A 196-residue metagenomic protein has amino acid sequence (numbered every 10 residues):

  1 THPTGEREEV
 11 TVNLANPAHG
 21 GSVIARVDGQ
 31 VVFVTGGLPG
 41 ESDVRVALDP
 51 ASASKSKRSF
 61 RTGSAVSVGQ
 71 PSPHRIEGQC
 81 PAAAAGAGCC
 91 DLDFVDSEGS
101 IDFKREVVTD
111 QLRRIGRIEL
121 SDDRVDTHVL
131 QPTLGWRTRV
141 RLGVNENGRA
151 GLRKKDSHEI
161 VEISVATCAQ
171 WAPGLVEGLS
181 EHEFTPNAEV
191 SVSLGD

Functional and structural regions predicted by a protein language model:
T1-D196: Accessory RNA-recognition modules of RNA-modification enzymes
